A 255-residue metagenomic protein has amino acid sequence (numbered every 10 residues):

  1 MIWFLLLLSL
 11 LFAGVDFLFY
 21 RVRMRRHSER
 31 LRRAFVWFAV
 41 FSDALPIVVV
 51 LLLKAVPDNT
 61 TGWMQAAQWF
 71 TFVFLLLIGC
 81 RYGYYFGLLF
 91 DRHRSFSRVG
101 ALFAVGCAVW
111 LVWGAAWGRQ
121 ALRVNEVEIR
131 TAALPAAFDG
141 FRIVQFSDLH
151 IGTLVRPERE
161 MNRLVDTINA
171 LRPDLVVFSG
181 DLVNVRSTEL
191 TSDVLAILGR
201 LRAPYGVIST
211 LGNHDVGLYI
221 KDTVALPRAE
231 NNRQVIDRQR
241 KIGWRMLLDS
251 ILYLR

Functional and structural regions predicted by a protein language model:
M1-Q120: Non-catalytic terminal accessory segments
W3-F4, L8-S9, F35, W110 (+7 more regions): A broadly tuned "polar low-complexity/structure-edge" signature
T60-F70, F90-S147, G152-L171, S250: N-terminal signal-anchor transmembrane helix
A137-R255: Soluble catalytic domains of enzymes that build or remodel membrane lipids, polysaccharides, and related
